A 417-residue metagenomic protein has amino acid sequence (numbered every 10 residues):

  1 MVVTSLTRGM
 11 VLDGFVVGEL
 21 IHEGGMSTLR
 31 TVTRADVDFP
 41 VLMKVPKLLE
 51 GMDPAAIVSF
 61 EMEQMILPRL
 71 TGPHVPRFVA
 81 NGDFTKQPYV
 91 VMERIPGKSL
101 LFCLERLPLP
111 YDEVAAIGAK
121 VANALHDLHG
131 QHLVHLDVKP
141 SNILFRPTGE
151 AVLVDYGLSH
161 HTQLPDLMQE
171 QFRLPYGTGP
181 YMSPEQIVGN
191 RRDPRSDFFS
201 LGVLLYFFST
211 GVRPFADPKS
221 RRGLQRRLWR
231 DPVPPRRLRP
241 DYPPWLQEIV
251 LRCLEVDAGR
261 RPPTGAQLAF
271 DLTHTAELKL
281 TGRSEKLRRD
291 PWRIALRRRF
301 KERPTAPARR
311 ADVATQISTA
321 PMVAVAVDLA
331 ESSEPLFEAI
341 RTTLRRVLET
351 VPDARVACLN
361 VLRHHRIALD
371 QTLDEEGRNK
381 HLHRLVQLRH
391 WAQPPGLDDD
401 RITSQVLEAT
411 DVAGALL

Functional and structural regions predicted by a protein language model:
K47-R69: AlphaC helix of the eukaryotic protein kinase fold
N81: Activation-segment/catalytic-loop signature of the eukaryotic protein kinase fold
T85-S99: Conserved short submotifs of the Hanks-type protein kinase catalytic core that shape the nucleotide-binding pocket
I117-G118: Activation segment signature within eukaryotic-like protein kinase domains
N123-L133: Protein kinase catalytic-loop region centered on the HRD/HxD motif
E170-E185: Conserved activation segment of eukaryotic-like protein kinases, specifically the C-terminal portion of the activation
T319-Q371: Small/aliphatic-rich secondary-structure junction motif
